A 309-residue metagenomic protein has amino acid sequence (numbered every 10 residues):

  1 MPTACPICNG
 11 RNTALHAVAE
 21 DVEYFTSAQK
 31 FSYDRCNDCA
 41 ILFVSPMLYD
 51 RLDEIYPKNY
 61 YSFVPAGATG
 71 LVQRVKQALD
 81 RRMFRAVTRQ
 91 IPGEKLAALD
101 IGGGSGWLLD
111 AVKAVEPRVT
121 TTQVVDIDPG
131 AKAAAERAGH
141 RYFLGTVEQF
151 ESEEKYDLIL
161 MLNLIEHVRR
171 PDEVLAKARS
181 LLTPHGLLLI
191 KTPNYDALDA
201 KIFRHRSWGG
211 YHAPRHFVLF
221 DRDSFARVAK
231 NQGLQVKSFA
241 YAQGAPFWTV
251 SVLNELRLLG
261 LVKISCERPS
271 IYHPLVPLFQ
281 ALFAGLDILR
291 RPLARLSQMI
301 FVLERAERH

Functional and structural regions predicted by a protein language model:
M1-T69: N-terminal juxtadomain amphipathic helix that follows a signal peptide/anchor or precedes a small N-terminal auxiliary
P2, R82-R204, P214-N231, M299-A306: Conserved SAM-binding loop
A4-A14, R222-Y241: A SAM-dependent methyltransferase catalytic signature shared across enzymes that methylate proteins
A17-E20, E136, D199-R204, W248-E255: Short aromatic-enriched loop/helix-cap "lid" or pocket-rim segments at secondary-structure transitions that line
E20-F25, K237-E267: Conserved catalytic loop of SAM-dependent methyltransferase domains
Y60-A68, R204-H212, L253-L261: Short glycine/proline- and charge-enriched loop/turn segments that cap or connect secondary-structure elements
G67-M83: Conserved SAM-binding loop and adjacent beta-strand
A242, R257-V302: Rossmann-like AdoMet/SAM-dependent catalytic core
